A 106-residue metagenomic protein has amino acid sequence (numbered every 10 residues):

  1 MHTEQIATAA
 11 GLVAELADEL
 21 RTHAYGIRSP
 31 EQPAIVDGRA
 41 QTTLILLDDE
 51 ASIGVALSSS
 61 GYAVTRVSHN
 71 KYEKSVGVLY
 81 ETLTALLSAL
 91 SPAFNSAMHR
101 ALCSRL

Functional and structural regions predicted by a protein language model:
M1-D48: Negatively charged, low-complexity tracts enriched in Asp/Glu with abundant Ser/Thr
D18, T22, I45-L47, L57-S59 (+2 more regions): Ordered, helix-dominated protein-protein interaction surfaces in large eukaryotic regulatory proteins
A51-E81: Intrinsically disordered, low-complexity regulatory segments enriched in Ser/Thr/Pro and charged residues
N70-L106: Glycine-centered motif in EGF-like
